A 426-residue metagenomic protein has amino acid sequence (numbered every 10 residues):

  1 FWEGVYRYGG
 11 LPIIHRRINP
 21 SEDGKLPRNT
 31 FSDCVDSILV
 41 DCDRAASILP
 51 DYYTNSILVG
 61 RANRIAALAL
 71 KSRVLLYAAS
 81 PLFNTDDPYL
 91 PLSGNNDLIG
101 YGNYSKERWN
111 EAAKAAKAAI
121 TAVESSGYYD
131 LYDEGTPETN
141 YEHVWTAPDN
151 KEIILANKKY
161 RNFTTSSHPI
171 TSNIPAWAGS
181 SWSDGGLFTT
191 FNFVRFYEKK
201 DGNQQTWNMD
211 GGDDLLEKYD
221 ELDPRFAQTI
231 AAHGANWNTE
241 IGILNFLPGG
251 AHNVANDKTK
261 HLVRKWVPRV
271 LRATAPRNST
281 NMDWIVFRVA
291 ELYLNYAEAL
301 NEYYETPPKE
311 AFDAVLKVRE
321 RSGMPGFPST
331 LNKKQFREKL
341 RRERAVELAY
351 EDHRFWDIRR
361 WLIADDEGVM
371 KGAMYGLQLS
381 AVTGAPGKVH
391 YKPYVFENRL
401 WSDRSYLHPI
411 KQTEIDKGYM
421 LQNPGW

Functional and structural regions predicted by a protein language model:
F1-H15, C34-L49, V59-N84, S105-I120 (+7 more regions): Extended, hydrophobic/aromatic-rich amphipathic alpha-helical segments that build helical scaffolds
R16-S21, P91-S93: Short, conserved phosphate-binding/catalytic loop or strand-edge motifs used in phosphoryl-/nucleotidyl-transfer
S21-D36, I48, L98-Y104: Aromatic/His-enriched, Gly/Pro-containing loop or helix-boundary segments that lie immediately adjacent to catalytic
V35, D43, R61-L68, R73-P248 (+2 more regions): An aromatic- and glycine-enriched ligand-binding surface/loop that stacks and positions planar moieties
S37-L39, E134-K199, S279, D283-V286 (+2 more regions): Long, intrinsically disordered, low-complexity segments
A45-S56, S126-L131, G326-L331: Short, solvent-exposed, charged loop/turn and helix-capping segments that join or cap alpha-helices on peripheral
L98, R272-M282, L294-L300: Glycine- and acidic
F246-R288, P424-W426: Active-site beta-strand/loop architecture of penicillin-binding DD-peptidases
